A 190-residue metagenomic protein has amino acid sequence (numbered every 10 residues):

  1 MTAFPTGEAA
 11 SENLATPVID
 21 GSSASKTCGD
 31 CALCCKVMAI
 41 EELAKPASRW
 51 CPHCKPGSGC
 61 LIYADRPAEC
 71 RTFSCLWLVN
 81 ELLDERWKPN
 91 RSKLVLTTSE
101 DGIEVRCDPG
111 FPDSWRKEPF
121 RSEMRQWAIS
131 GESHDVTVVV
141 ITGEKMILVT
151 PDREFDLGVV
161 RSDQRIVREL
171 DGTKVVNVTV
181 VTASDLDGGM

Functional and structural regions predicted by a protein language model:
T2-M190: Short loop/turn segments that flank or connect secondary-structure elements
